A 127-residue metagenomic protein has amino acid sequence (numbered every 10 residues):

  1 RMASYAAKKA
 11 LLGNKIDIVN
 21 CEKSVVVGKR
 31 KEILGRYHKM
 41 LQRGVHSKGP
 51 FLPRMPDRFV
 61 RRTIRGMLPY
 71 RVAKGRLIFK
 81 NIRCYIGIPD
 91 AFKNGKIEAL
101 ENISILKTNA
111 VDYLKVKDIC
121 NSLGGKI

Functional and structural regions predicted by a protein language model:
R1-I127: Ribosome-associated RNA-binding proteins
